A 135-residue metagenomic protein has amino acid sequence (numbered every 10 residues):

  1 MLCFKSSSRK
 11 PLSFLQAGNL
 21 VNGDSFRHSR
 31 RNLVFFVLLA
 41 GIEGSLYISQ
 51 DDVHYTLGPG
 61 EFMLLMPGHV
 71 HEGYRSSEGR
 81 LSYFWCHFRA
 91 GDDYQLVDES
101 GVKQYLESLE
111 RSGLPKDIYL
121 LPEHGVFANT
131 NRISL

Functional and structural regions predicted by a protein language model:
L2-N19, V70-L135: A hydrophobic/aromatic-rich effector-binding and dimerization subdomain of bacterial HTH-type transcriptional regulators
L15-L33: Conserved short histidine dyad/triad with adjacent acidic residue
D24, S45-Y47, M63, P67-G73: Histidine-centered metal-chelating micro-motifs
R30-R31, T56, A128-I133: Aromatic-acidic/polar surface patches that form glycan- and anion
N32-I48: Short, conserved beta-strand element in jelly-roll/cupin
V34, P67, S82: Residues that flank catalytic or metal-binding motifs in active/ligand-binding sites
L39, L64-L65, W85-R89: Short beta-strand segments
D52-P67: Short acidic-glycine-tyrosine-enriched beta hairpin
